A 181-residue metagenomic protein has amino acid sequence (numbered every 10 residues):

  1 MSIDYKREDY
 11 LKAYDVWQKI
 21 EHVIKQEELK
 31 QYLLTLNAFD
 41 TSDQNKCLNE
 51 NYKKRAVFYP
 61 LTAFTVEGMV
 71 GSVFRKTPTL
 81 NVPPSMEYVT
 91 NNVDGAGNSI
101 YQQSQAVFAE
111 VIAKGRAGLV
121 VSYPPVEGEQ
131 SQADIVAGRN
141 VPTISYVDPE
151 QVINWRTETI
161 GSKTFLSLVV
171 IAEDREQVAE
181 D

Functional and structural regions predicted by a protein language model:
M1-N154, T159-K163: Extended, helix-rich architectural segments
T157, T164-R175: Conserved loop-to-helix interface motifs that mediate assembly, gating, or partner/ligand docking in ancient ring
A179-D181: Long, internal scaffold/assembly segments composed of regular secondary structure
